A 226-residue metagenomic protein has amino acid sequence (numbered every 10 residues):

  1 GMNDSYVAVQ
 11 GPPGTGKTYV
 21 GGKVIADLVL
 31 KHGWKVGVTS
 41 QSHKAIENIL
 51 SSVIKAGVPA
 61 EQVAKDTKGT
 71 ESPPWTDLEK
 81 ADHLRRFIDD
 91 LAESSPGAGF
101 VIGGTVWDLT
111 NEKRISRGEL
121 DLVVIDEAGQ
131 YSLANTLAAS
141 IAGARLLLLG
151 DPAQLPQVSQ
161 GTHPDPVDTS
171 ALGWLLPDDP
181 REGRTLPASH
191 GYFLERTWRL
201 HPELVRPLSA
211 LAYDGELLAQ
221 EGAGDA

Functional and structural regions predicted by a protein language model:
G1-D108, S209, E216-A226: ASCE P-loop NTPase motor cores of helicases and related translocases
K31-W34, S40-E47, S52, A56 (+4 more regions): Conserved helicase motor core of SF1/SF2 NTP-dependent helicases
